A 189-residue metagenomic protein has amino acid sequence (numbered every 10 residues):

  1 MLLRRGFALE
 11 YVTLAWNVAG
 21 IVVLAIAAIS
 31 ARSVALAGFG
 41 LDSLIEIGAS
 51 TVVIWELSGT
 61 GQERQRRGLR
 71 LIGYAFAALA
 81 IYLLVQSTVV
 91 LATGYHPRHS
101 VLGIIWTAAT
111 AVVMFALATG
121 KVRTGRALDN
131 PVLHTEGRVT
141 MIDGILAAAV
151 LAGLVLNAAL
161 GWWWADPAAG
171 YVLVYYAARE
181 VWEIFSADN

Functional and structural regions predicted by a protein language model:
M1-N189: Alpha-helical transmembrane cores and adjacent cytosolic helix/loop segments of polytopic membrane transporters
